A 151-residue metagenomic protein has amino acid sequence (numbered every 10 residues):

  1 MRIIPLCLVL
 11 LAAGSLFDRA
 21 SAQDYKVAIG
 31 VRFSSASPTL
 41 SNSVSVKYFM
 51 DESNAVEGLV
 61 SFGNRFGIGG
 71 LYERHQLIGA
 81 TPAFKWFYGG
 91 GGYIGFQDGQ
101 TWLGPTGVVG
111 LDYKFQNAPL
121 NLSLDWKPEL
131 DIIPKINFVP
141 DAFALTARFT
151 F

Functional and structural regions predicted by a protein language model:
M1-K26: Cleavable N-terminal export/targeting peptides
D18-N64: Short glycine/proline- and aromatic-enriched beta-strand/turn motifs that initiate or cap beta-hairpins
D24, S35-S37, Y113-N117, F151: A generic beta-sheet turn/junction motif
Y25-V27, P38-N42, F62-I68, F84 (+2 more regions): Residues that define the transmembrane beta-barrel architecture of outer-membrane proteins
I29, V44, G70-Y72, G107-V109 (+1 more regions): Membrane-embedded beta-strands of outer-membrane beta-barrel proteins, especially the hydrophobic/small aromatic
R32, Y93, I133: A short glycine/serine-rich beta->alpha loop
Y48-W126: Gram-negative (and chloroplast) outer-membrane scaffold detector with strong preference for beta-barrel transmembrane
Q116-F151: Predominantly the C-terminal beta-signal and adjacent terminal strand-loop region of outer-membrane beta-barrel
